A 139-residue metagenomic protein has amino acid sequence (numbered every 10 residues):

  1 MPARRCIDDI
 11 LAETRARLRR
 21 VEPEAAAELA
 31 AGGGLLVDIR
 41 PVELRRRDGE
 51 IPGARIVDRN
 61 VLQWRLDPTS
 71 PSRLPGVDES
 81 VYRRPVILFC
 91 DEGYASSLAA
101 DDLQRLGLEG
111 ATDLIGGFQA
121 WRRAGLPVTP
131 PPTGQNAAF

Functional and structural regions predicted by a protein language model:
M1-L35, V42-P85, Y94-F139: Rhodanese-like catalytic fold shared by cysteine-dependent sulfurtransferases and DSP/PTP-type phosphatases
